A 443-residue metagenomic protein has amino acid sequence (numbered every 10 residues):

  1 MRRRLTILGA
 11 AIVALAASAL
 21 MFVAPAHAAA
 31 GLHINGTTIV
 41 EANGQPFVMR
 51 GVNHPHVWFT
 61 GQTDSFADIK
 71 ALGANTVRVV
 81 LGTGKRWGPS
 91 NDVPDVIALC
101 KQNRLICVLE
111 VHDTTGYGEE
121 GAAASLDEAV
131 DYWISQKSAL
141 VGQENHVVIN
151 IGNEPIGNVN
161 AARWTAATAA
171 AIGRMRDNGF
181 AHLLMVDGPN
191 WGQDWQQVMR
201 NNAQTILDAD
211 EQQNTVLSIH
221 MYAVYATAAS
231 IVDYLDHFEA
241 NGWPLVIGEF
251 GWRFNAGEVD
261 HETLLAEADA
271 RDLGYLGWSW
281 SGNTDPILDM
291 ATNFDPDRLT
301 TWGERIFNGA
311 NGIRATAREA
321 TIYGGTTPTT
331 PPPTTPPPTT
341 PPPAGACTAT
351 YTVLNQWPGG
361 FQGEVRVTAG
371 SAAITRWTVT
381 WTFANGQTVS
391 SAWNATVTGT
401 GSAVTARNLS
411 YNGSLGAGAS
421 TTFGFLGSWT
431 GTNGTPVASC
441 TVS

Functional and structural regions predicted by a protein language model:
M1-A28, T334, T339: Secretory targeting and sorting signals
R3-A11, A26-A42, M49, A161-G173 (+2 more regions): N-terminal presequences and immediately downstream first alpha-helices
L5, V23-T76: N-terminal carbohydrate-binding accessory modules
E41, P46-V48, G116, D289-S443: Extracellular low-complexity, O-glycosylation-prone Ser/Thr/Pro/Gly-rich "stalks" and linkers flanking catalytic
N53, L81-T83, V111-D113, N190 (+1 more regions): A mature extracytoplasmic/lumenal domain signature
F59-T60, L126, V130-I134, S138-V148 (+2 more regions): Extracellular glycoside hydrolase catalytic/binding regions
Q62-G118, S125-D131, A169, G173-N178 (+1 more regions): Aromatic-lined substrate-binding rim segments of carbohydrate-active enzymes
